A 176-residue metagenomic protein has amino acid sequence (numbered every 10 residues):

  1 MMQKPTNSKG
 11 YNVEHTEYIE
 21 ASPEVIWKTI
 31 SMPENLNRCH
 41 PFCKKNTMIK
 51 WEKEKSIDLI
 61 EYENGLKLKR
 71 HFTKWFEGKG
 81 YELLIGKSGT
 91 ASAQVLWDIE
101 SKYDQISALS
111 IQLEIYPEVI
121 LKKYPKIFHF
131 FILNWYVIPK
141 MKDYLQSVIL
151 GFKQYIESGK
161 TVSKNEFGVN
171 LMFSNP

Functional and structural regions predicted by a protein language model:
M1-W51, F173-P176: Hydrophobic ligand-binding cavity/cleft-lining segments
N7, E17, H40-F42, K67-R70 (+1 more regions): Short hydrophobic/aromatic-rich motifs at helix boundaries and adjacent loops
N12, T161-E166: Extended beta-strand/beta-hairpin segments
T16-E20, H71, D98: Generic structural detector for well-ordered beta-strands
N37, T47-Q94, D104-A108, D143-V162 (+2 more regions): Glycine-rich portal/gate segments that line the openings of hydrophobic small-molecule binding cavities
K87-S147, Q154, N165: Beta-strand/loop substructures that line and gate deep hydrophobic ligand-binding cavities in soluble
